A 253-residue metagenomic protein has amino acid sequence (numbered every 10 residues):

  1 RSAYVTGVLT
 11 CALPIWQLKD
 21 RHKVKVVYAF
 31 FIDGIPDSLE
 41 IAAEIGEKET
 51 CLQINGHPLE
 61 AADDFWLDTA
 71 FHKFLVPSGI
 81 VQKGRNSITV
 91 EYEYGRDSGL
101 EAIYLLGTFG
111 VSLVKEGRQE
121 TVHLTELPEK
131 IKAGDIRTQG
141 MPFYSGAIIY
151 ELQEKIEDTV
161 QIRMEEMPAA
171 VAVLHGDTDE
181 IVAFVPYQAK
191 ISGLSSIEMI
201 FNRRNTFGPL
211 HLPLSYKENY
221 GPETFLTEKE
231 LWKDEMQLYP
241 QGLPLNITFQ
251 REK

Functional and structural regions predicted by a protein language model:
R1, G110-K132: Predominantly extracellular/luminal regions of secreted and cell-surface proteins, especially disulfide-bonded
S2-C11: Single conserved hydrophobic/aromatic residue that forms the stacking wall/gate of nucleotide- or nucleobase-binding
W16-I32, H72-F74, Y144-K155, V185-A189: Short beta-strands within extracellular/lumenal beta-sheet-rich domains
F30-G56, I88, E154-G176, S195-M199: Aromatic-lined ligand-binding clefts that engage carbohydrates, nucleic acids, or primary amines
E47-F74, P168-Q188: Solvent-exposed beta-strand/loop surfaces of large extracellular or lumenal domains
A70-S87, P186-L194: Short, surface-exposed tryptophan/glycine-enriched loops that mediate extracellular molecular recognition
E93-E120, I200-R251: Glycine/proline-rich low-complexity spacer/linker segments in large multi-domain proteins
T125-L152, Q237-F249: C-terminal segments of large proteins
